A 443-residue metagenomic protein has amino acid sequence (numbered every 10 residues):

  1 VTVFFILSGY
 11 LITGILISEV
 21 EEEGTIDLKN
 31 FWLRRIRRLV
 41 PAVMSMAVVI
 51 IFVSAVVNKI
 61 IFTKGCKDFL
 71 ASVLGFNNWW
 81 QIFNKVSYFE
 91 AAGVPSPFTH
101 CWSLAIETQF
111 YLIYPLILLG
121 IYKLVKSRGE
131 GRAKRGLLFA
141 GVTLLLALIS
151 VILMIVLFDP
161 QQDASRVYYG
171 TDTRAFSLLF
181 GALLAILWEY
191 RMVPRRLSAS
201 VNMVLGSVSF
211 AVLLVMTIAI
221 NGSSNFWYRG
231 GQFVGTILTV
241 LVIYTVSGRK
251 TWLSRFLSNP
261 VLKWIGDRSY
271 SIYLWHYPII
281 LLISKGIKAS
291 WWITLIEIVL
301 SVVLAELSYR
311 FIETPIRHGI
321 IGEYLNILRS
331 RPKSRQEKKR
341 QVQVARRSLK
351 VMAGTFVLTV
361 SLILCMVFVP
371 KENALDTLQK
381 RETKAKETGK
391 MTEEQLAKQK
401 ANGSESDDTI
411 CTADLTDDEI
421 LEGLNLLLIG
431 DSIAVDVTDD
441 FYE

Functional and structural regions predicted by a protein language model:
V1-K371: Hydrophobic membrane-embedded alpha-helices and membrane-water interface caps/short interhelical or interfacial loops
K288-A289, T314-E443: Extracellular/periplasmic envelope-modification machinery, especially enzymes that add or remove acyl/ester groups on
